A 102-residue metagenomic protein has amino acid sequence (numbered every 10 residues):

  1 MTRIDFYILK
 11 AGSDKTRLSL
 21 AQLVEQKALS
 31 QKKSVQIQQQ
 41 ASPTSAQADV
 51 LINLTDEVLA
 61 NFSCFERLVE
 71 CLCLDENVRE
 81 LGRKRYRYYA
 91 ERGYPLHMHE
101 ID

Functional and structural regions predicted by a protein language model:
M1, S30-K32, E91-G93: Short, well-ordered coil/turn elements that cap or connect secondary structure elements
M1-R17: Glycine-rich phosphate-binding "P-loop"
Y7-K10, L54, E70-C73: Conserved beta-strand segments of the P-loop GTPase G domain that flank and frequently precede/overlap
D14-T16, A41-S45, E76-N77: A short acidic, often aromatic-flanked loop/helix-cap motif at beta-alpha or helix-coil junctions that lines enzyme
K15-V24, T55: Short amphipathic beta-strand starts and helix->beta connectors
A21-V35: Short, well-structured hydrophobic secondary-structure segments
K32, Q36-V69: Mid-chain, well-packed structural core segment of small domains
R67-D102: Glycine-rich, aromatic-bearing surface loops/beta-hairpins
